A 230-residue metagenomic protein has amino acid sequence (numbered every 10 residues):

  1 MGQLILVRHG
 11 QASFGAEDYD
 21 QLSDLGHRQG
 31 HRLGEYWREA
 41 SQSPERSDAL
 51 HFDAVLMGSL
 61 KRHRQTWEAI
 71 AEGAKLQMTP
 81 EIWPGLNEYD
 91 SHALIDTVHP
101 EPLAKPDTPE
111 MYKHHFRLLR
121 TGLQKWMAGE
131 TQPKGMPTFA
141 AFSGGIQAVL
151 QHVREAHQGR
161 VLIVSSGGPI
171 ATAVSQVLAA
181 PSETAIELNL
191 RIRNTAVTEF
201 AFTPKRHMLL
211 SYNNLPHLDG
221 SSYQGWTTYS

Functional and structural regions predicted by a protein language model:
G2, E81, N87-M111, A140 (+2 more regions): Acidic, low-complexity terminal tails and accessory targeting/binding regions of phosphate-metabolizing enzymes
Q3-L4, G10-I70, G135-I146: Loop-to-helix element that buttresses phosphate recognition and phosphoryl-transfer chemistry
L4, D53, H157-S165: Generic beta-sheet signal
A12, P169-I170: Short active-site segment of divalent metal-dependent hydrolases/proteases that encodes the spacing between
G34-R120: Phosphate-coordination/substrate-recognition cap region in phosphate-metabolizing enzymes
M57-L60, G85, V164-P169, Y212: Short, well-ordered beta-to-alpha junction loops that form the rim of enzyme active sites and present histidine/acidic
Q65-E68, T172-Q176: A short acidic (Asp/Glu
P106-A141: Short glycine/proline- and acidic residue-enriched helix-loop micro-motifs that form flexible lids or anion-recognition
